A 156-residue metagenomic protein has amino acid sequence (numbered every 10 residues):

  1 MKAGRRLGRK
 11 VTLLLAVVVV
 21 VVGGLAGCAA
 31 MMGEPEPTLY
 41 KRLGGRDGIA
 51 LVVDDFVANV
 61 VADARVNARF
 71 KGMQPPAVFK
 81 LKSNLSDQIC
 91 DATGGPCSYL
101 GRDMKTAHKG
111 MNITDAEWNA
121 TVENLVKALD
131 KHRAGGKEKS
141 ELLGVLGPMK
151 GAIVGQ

Functional and structural regions predicted by a protein language model:
K2-V18: Bacterial N-terminal signal peptides that target proteins for export
G8-T12, G27, I49: Intrinsically disordered, low-complexity, compositionally biased regions/tails
V21-G27: C-terminal segment of classical bacterial N-terminal signal peptides
C28-Q156: Core of compact, soluble alpha-helical bundle domains
